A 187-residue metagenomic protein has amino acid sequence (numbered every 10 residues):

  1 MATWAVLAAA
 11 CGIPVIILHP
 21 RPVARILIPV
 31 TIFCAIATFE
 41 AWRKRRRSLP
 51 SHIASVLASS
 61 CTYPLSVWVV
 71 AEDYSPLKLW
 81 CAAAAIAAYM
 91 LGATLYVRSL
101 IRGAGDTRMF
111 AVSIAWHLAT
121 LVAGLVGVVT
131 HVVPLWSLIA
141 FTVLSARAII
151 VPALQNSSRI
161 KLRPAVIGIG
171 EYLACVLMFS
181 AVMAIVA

Functional and structural regions predicted by a protein language model:
A2-C11, I53-W68, A111-G124, I167-V182: Small-residue-rich segments of transmembrane alpha-helices in multi-pass membrane proteins, especially helix faces
A9-V67: Intramembrane alpha-helical segments
C11-R25, C61-A82, A123-S137, S180-A187: Helix-coil boundary and interhelical linker segments in multi-pass alpha-helical membrane proteins
A24, R47-A54, K78-A82, R108 (+1 more regions): Non-cytosolic membrane-interface motifs at loop->transmembrane helix junctions
A24-F33, K78-Y89, V133-R147: Hydrophobic core segments of alpha-helical transmembrane domains in multi-pass membrane proteins
F33-S48, L91-F110, A148-R163: C-terminal ends of transmembrane helices
H52-G103: Hydrophobic, aromatic-enriched interface-forming segments
F110-L162, E171: Glycine/small-residue-rich hydrophobic helix-like segments
